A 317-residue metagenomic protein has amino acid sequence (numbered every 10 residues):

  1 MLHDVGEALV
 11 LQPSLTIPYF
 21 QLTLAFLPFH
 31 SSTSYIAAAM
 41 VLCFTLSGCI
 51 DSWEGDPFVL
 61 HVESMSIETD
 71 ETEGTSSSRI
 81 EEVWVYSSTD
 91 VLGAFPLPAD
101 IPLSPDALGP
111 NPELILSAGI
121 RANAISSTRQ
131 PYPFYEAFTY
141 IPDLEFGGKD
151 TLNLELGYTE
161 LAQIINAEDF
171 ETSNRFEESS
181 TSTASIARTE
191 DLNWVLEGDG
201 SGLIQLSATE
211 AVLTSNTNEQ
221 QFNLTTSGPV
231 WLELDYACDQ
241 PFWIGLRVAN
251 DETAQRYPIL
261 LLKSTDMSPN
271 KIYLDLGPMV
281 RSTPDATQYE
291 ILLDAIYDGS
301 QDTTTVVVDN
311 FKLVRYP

Functional and structural regions predicted by a protein language model:
T45-G48: C-terminal motif of bacterial Sec signal peptides marking the signal peptidase cleavage site
S87, L108-S127: A short, solvent-exposed beta-strand micro-motif common in secreted/extracellular proteins
N123-E155: Structured interaction patches on ligand/partner-binding surfaces of diverse proteins
E155-S185, P317: Extracellular carbohydrate-recognition regions
F170, N218-F242, L274, F311: Extra-cytoplasmic beta-strand recognition segments
A187-L213: Short carbohydrate-recognition loop motifs
T253-A286: Extracellular carbohydrate recognition and processing domains and analogous Trp-centered ligand-binding platforms
L274-V307, F311: Extracellular beta-strand ligand-recognition surfaces/modules
